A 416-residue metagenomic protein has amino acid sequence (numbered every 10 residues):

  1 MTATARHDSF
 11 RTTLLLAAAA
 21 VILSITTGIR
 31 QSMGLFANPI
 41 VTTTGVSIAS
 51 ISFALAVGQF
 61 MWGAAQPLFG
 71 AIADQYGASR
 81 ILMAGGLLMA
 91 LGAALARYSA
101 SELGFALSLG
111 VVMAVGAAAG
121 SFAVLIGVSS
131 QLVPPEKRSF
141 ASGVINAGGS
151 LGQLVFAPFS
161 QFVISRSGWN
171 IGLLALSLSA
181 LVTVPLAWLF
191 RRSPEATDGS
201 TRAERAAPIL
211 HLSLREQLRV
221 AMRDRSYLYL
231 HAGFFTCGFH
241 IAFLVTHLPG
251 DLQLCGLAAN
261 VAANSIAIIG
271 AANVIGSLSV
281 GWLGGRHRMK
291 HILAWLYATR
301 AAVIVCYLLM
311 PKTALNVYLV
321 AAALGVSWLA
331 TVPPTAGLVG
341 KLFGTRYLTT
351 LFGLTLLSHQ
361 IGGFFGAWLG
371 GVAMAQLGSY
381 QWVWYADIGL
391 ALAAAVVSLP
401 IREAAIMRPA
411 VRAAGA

Functional and structural regions predicted by a protein language model:
L14-I48, Q66-F69, L244-P249: Extracytoplasmic
S24, G104-G120, F235, N316-A330: Hydrophobic core of transmembrane alpha-helices in multi-pass small-molecule transporters, especially MFS/SLC-type
Q31, Q59-P67, L154, G270-L278 (+1 more regions): Residue-level signature of mid-helix packing/kink "hotspots" within the transmembrane helices of 12-pass Major
M33-A37, D224-S277: Extracytoplasmic gate region of multi-pass secondary transporters
A65-G77, S277-R288, M374-A375: Helix-to-loop junctions at the C-terminal end of transmembrane segments in multipass secondary transporters
L87-A100, T299-K312: C-terminal ends and interior cores of transmembrane alpha-helices in multi-pass membrane transporters/permeases
L109-A147, G344: Cytoplasmic helix-loop-helix junction between adjacent transmembrane helices in 12-TM secondary transporters
I145-A196: Helix-loop-helix hairpin linking two adjacent transmembrane segments in secondary transporters
